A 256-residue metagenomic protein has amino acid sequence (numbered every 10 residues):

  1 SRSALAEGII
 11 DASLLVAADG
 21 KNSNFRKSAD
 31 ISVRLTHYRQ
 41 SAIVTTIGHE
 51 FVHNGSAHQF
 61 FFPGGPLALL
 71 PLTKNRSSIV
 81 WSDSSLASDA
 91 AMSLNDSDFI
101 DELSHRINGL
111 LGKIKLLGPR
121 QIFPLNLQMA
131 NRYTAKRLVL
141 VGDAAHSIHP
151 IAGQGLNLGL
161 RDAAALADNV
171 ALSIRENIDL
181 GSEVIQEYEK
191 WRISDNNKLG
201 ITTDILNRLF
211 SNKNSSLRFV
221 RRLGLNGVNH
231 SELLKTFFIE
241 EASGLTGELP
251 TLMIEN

Functional and structural regions predicted by a protein language model:
R2-R120, T134: Conserved FAD-binding catalytic core of PHBH/FMO-like flavoproteins
A18, N22, Q40, F62-P63 (+8 more regions): A structural signal for well-ordered alpha-helical scaffolds and beta->alpha junctions
K21, I31, G65-P66, D143 (+3 more regions): Gly/Ser/Thr-rich helix-start
N22, Q40, L160-A163, A167 (+2 more regions): Short amphipathic alpha-helical/adjacent loop interface patches that line ligand and macromolecule-binding sites
K27-S28, I151, V170, L252: Short, function-defining helix-loop hinge/capping sites that tune catalysis or transport
A87-S182: FAD/FMN-dependent oxidoreductases across multiple families
D168-N256: C-terminal helical "tail/cap" subdomain of flavin- and related membrane-associated enzymes
